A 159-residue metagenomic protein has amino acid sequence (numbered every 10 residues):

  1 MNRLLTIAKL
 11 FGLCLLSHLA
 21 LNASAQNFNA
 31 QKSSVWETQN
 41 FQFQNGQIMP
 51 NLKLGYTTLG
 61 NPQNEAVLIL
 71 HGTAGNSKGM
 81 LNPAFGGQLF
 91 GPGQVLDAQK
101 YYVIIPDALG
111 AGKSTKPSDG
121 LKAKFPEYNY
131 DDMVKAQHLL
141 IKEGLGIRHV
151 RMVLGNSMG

Functional and structural regions predicted by a protein language model:
M1-F11: Bacterial N-terminal signal peptides that target proteins for export
K9-A20: Bacterial N-terminal signal peptides
A25-T73, S77-P83: Catalytic-loop region of hydrolases
P50, A98-Q99, L145-R148: Structured loop/turn residues at beta-strand edges in well-structured enzyme cores
T57-D119: N-terminal cap/lid subdomain of alpha/beta-hydrolase-fold enzymes
G120-D132: Catalytic nucleophile-loop/oxyanion-hole region of alpha/beta-hydrolase and closely related hydrolase-like folds
D131-R151: Conserved acidic catalytic loop of the alpha/beta-hydrolase fold
G155, G159: Gly/Ala-rich beta-loop-alpha elbow adjacent to hydrolase catalytic centers
